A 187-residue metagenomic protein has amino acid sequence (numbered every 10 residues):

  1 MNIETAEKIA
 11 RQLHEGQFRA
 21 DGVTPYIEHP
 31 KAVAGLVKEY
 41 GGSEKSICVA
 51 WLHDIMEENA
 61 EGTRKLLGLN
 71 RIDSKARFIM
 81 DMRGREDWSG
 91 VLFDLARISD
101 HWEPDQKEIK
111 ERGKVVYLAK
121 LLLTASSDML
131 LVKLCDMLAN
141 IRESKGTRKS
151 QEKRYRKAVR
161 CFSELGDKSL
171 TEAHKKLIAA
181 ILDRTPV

Functional and structural regions predicted by a protein language model:
M1-V187: Active-site helical microenvironments for divalent-metal-assisted chemistry
